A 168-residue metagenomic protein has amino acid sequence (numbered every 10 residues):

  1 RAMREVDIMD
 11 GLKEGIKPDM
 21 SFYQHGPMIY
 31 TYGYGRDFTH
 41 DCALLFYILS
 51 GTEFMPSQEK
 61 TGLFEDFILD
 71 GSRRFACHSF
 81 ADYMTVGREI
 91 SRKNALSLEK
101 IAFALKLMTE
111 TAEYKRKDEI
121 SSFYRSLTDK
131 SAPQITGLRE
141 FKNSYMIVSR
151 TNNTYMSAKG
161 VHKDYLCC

Functional and structural regions predicted by a protein language model:
R1-C168: Extracellular polysaccharide-recognition and catalytic grooves
